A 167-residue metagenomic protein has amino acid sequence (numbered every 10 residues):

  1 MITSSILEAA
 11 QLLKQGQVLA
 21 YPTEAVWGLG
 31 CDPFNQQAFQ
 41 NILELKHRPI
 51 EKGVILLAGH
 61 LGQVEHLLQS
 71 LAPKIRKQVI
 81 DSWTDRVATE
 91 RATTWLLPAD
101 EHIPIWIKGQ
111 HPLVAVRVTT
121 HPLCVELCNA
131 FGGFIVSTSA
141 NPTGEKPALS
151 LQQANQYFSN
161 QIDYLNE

Functional and structural regions predicted by a protein language model:
M1-E167: Active-site-adjacent structural elements in enzyme catalytic cores
